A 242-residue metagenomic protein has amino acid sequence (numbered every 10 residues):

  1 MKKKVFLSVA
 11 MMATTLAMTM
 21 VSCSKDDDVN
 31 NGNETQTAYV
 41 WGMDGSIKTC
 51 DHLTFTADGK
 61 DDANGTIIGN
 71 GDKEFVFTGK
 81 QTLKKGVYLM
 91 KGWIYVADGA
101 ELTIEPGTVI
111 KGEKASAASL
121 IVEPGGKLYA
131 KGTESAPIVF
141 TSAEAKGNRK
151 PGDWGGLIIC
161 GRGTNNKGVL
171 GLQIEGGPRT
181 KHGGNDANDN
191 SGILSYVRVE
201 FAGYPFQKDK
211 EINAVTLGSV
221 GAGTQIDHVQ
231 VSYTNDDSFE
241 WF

Functional and structural regions predicted by a protein language model:
M1-A10: Bacterial N-terminal signal peptides that target proteins for export
T15-A17, G42: A composition-driven signal for long, intrinsically disordered, charge-rich low-complexity tracts
M18-S22: C-terminal motif of bacterial Sec signal peptides marking the signal peptidase cleavage site
S24-F242: Beta-strand/loop edge motif enriched in small/polar residues
